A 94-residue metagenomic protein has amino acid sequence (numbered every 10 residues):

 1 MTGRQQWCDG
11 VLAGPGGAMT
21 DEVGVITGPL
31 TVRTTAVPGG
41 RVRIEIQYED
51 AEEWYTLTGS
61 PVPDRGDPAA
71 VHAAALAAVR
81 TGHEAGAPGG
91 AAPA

Functional and structural regions predicted by a protein language model:
M1-R33: Negatively charged, low-complexity tracts enriched in Asp/Glu with abundant Ser/Thr
T27, I46, A70-A73: A ubiquitous, low-specificity "background" feature that marks scattered single residues across proteins without
T27, Y55-T58: Generic, ordered loop/turn and secondary-structure boundary motif
T34, V42, I46, A75-V79 (+1 more regions): Amphipathic alpha-helical interface segments used for dimerization/assembly
P38-Y55: A short, structured beta-strand/loop element
E53, P61-A94: Mixed-charge, Lys/Arg-enriched low-complexity segments
